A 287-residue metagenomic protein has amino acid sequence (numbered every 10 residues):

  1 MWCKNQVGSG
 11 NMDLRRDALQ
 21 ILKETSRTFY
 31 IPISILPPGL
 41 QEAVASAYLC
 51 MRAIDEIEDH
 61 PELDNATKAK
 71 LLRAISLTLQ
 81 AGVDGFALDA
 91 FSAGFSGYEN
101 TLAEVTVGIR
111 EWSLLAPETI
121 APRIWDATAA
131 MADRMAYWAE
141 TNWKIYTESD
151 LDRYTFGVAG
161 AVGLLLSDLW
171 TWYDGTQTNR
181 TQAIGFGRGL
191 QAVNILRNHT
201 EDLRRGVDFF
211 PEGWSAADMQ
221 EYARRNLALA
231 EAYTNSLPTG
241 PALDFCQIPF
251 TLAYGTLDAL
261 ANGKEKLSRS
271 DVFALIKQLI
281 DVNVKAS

Functional and structural regions predicted by a protein language model:
W2-L190, L196-S287: Catalytic cores of Mg2+-dependent Asp-rich isoprenoid enzymes
